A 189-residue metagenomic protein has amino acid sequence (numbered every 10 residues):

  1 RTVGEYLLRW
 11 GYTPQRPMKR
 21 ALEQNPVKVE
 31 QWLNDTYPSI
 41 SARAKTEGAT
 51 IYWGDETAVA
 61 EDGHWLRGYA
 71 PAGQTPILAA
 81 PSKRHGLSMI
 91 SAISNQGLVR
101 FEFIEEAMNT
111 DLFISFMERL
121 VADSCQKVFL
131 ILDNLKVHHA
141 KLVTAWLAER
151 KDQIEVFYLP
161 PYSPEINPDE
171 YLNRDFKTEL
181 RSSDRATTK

Functional and structural regions predicted by a protein language model:
R1-K189: Short functional hotspots at interaction and active-site rims
